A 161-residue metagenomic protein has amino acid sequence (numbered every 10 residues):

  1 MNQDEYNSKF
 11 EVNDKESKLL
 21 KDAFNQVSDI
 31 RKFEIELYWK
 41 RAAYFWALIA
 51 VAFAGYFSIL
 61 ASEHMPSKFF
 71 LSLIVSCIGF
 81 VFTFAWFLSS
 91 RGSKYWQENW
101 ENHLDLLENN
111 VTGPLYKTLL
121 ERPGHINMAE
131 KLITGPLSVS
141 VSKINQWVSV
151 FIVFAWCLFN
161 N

Functional and structural regions predicted by a protein language model:
N2-S62, W86: Cytosol/matrix-facing amphipathic helices and coiled-coil assembly/linker segments of eukaryotic membrane proteins
L20-V27, H103-V139: Short membrane-interface loop/juxtamembrane segments of multi-pass integral membrane proteins
I35, H64-L71, T134-I144: Membrane-interfacial loop-to-transmembrane-helix junctions in polytopic alpha-helical membrane proteins
W46-K68, G113-T134: Charge-rich, acidic-biased intrinsically disordered regions
L48, A52, I74-V81, V148-L158: Lipid-exposed faces of alpha-helical membrane segments in multi-pass integral membrane proteins
G55-S62, V81-R91, L158-N161: Structural signature of transmembrane alpha-helix termini at the membrane-water interface
P66-P123: Inner-leaflet juxtamembrane helices
P123-N161: A hydrophobic membrane-anchoring alpha-helix module
